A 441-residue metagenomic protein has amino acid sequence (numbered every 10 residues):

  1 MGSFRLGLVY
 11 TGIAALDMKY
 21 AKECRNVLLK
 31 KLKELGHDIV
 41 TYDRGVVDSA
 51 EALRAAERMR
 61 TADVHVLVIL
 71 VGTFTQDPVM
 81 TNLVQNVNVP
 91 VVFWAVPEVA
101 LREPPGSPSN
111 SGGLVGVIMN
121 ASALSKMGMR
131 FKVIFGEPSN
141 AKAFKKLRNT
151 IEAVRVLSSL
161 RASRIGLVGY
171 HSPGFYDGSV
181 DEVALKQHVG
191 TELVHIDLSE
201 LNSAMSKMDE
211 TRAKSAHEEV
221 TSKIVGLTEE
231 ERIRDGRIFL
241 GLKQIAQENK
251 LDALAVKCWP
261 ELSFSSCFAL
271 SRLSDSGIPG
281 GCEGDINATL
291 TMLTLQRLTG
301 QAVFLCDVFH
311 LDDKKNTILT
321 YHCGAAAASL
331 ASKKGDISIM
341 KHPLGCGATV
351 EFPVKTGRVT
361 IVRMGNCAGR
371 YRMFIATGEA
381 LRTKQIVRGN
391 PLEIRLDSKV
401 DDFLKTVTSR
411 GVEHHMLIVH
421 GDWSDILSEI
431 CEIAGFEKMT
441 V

Functional and structural regions predicted by a protein language model:
M1-K33: N-terminal basic/disordered segments at the start of proteins
G2-L6, V40, R102-L227: Cap/lid and interdomain-hinge subdomains that line or gate substrate/regulatory clefts in soluble alpha/beta enzymes
A52-V64, T81-L83, L240-E248: Short, well-structured alpha-helical segments in soluble
V64-T73, V92-W94, L251-K257: Periplasmic-binding protein-like
L83-P108, L114-A121, D275-I286: Short, acidic/small-residue loops that bind anionic groups at enzyme active sites
K223-L298: Long, internal scaffold/assembly segments composed of regular secondary structure
I278-K384: C-terminal catalytic subdomain
G347-V441: Extended hydrophobic packing segments that form well-structured cores
